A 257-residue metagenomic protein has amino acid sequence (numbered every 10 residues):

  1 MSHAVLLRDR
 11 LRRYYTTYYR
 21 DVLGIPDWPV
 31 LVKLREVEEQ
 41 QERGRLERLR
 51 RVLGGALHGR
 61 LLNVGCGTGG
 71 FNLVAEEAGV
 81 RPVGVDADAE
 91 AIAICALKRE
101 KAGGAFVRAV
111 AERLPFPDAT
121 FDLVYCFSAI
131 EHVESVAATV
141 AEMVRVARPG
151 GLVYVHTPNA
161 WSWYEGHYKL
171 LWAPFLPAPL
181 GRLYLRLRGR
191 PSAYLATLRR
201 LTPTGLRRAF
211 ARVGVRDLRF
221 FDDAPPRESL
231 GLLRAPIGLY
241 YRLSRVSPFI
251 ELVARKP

Functional and structural regions predicted by a protein language model:
M1-R113, Y125, V140, S247-I250: Conserved N-terminal segment of class I S-adenosyl-L-methionine
G70-N72, W161-E165, R227-S229: Short catalytic/ligand-binding loop motif for oxyanion handling, primarily in non-cytosolic enzymes, centered on
A102, R188, L195-P257: A C-terminal cap/extension of S-adenosyl-L-methionine-dependent methyltransferases that defines the acceptor-substrate
Y125-E134: A short SAM/SAH-binding and catalytic strip from SAM-dependent methyltransferases
A137-L152: A short glycine-rich, Lys/Arg-flanked "PGG" loop and its adjoining helix->strand segment in the class I
Y154-G181: Conserved class I S-adenosyl-L-methionine
A178-P191: Short, flexible, basic/aromatic active-site loop/helix in glycosyltransferases
